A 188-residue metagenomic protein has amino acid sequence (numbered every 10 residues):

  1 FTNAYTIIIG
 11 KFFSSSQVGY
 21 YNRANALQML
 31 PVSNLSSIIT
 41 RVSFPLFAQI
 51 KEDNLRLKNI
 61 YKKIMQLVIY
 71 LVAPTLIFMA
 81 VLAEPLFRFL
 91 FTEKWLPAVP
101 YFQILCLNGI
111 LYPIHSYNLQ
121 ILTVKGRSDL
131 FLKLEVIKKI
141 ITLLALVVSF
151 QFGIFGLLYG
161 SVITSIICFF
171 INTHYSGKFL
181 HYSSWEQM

Functional and structural regions predicted by a protein language model:
F1-N3, V42-N59, S176-M188: Interhelical loop/hinge segments that connect adjacent transmembrane helices in multipass membrane
T2, N25, S37-T40, P100-L146 (+1 more regions): Short runs within selected transmembrane alpha-helices of multi-pass transporters and secretion channels
A4-I9, F13, R23, I39 (+3 more regions): Hydrophobic/aromatic end-of-helix segments at the C-terminal termini of transmembrane alpha-helices
I7, V18-G19, F131-L132, L157-L158 (+1 more regions): Alpha-helical transmembrane segments and their helix-entry boundary regions
I9-M29, K58-I60, L96-F102: Interfacial/gating helices of multi-pass transporter permease domains
F12-S15, I50-K51, V124-K125, Q151-F155: Helix-loop interface residues and adjacent transmembrane-helix termini in multi-pass membrane transporters, primarily
A24, Q28-V72, L119-V124: Helix-loop junctions and terminal segments of transmembrane helices in multi-pass membrane transport/translocation
S36, Y61-Y112, L143-Q151: Alpha-helical transmembrane segments of multi-pass membrane transport and lipid-handling proteins
